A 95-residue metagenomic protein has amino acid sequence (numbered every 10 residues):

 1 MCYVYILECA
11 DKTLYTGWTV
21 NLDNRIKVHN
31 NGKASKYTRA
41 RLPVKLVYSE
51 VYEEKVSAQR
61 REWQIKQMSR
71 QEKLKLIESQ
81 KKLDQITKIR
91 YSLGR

Functional and structural regions predicted by a protein language model:
M1-T16, V20-R95: Structure-specific nucleic-acid interaction/processing domains
